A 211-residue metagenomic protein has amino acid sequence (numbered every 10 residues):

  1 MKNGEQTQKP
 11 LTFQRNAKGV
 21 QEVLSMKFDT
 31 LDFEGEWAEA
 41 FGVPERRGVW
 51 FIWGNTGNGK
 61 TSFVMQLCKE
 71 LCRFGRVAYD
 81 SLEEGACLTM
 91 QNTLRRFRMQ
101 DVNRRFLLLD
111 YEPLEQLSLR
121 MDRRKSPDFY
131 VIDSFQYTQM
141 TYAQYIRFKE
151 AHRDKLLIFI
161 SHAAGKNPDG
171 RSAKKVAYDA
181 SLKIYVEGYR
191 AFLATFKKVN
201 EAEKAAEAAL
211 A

Functional and structural regions predicted by a protein language model:
M1-K27: Charged, amphipathic alpha-helical linker segments immediately N-terminal to NTP-binding catalytic cores
K27-P44: Pre-Walker A adenine-sensing motif
E45-E115: Conserved P-loop
R47, F74-G75, P127, D154 (+1 more regions): Short, well-ordered alpha-helix to beta-strand connector turns
G59-F63, T138-Y145, P168-D169: Active-site-adjacent loop/helix micro-motif of nuclease/hydrolase catalytic cores
E70-L71, R95-M99, D122-R124, R147-R153 (+1 more regions): Short, surface-exposed basic-aromatic patches at helix termini and helix-loop junctions that form
L108-I160: Phosphate-binding/switch loop-helix module in NTP-utilizing enzymes
E150-A211: Phosphate-binding/switch region of NTP-binding enzymes
